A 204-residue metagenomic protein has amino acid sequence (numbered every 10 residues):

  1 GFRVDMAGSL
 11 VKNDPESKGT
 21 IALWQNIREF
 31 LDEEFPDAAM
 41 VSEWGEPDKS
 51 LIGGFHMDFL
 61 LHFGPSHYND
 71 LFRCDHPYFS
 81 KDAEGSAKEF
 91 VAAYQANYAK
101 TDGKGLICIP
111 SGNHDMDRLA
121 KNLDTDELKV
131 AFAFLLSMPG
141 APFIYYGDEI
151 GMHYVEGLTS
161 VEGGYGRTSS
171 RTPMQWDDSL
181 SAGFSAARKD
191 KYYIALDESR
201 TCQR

Functional and structural regions predicted by a protein language model:
G1-S50, F72, K100-G103, C108 (+1 more regions): Active-site neighborhood of glycoside hydrolase catalytic domains
P15, Y78-D82, N122-L123: Short, contiguous acidic/charged loop-to-helix segments that flank catalytic cores in large enzymes
S17-I21, Q25, E84-V91, T125-K129: Non-membrane alpha-helical structural segments and their capping/turn regions in soluble enzymes
W24-L31, M57-S80, R171-M174: Acidic, His- and aromatic-enriched active-site or binding-groove loops in soluble protein domains that engage sugars
D32-A38, E46, L51-G54, E89-A93 (+2 more regions): Loop/helix patches that line or flank the sugar-binding groove of alpha-linked glycan CAZymes
F63-F72, N97-G103, V130-A131: Short low-complexity stretches enriched in small and charged residues
F79-G103: Glycoside hydrolase catalytic-domain groove-lining segments
